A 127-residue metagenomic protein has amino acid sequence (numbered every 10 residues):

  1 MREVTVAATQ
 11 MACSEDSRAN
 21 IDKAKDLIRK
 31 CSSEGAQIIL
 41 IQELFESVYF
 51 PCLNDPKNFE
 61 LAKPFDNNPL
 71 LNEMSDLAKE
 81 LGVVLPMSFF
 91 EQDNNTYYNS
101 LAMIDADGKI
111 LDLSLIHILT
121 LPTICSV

Functional and structural regions predicted by a protein language model:
E3-E15, S100, L113: Active-site-proximal beta-strand elements of phosphoester/diester hydrolases
Q10, G35, P122: Conserved functional loop/turn residues at catalytic and ligand-binding sites
S17, R29-D107: Cys-nucleophile CN-hydrolase/nitrilase-fold catalytic domain and related Cys-dependent amidase chemistry that acts on
N20-I28: Short, acidic/polar
D107, L113-S114: Short hydrophobic alpha-helix segments
I116-L121: Conserved small/polar residues in nucleotide/adenosyl-binding loops
